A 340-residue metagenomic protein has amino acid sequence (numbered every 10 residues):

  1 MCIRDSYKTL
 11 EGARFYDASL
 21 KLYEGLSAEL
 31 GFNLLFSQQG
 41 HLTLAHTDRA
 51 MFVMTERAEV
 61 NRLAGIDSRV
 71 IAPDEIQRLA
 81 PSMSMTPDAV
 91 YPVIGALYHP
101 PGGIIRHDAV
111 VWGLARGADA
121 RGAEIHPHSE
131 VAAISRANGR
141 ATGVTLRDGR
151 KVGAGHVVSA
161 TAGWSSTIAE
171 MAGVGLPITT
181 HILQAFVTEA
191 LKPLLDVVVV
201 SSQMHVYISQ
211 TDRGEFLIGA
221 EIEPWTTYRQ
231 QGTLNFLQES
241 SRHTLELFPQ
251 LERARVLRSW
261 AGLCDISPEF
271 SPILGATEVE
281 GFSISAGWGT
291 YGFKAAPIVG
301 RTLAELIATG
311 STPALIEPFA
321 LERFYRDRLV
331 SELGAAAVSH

Functional and structural regions predicted by a protein language model:
R4-S82, H205, N235, H243-L245: Dinucleotide-binding Rossmann-like beta1-alpha1 core, especially the glycine-rich loop that anchors the ADP
R14-D17, L44-V53, L97-R116, H126 (+1 more regions): Short beta-strand to alpha-helix junction loop
L26-L35, V60, A64-S68, G122-E124 (+3 more regions): Surface-exposed helix-capping loop/turn segments at secondary-structure junctions
G31-G40, A133-S135, R140-A141, K151-E280 (+1 more regions): Active-site substrate-recognition segment that forms the wall of the catalytic cavity or substrate channel
Q38, A72-P73, P127-S129, R258: Short loop/edge segments at beta-strand edges and connector loops that shape dinucleotide/nucleotide cofactor-binding
A96-H156: Helical element adjacent to the flavin cofactor pocket in flavoenzyme catalytic cores
L245-H340: C-terminal catalytic lobe of FAD-dependent flavoproteins
